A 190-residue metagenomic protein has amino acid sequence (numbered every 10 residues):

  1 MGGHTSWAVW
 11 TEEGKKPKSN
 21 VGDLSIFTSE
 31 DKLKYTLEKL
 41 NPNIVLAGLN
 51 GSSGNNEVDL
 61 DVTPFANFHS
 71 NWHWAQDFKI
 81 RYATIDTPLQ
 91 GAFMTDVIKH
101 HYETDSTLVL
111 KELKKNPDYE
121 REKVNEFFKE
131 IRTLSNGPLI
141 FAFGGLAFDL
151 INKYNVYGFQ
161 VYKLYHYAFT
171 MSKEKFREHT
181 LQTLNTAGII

Functional and structural regions predicted by a protein language model:
M1-L139, F148: A polyanion-binding, active-site-adjacent surface
K99-H100, G145-D149, Y167-T170: Short Gly/Pro-enriched loop/turn and capping motifs at secondary-structure junctions
V109-L113, N155-V156, Q160-Y162: Short, low-complexity, polybasic intrinsically disordered segments
N152: Catalytic phosphate/metal-binding cores of nucleic-acid and nucleotide-processing enzymes, i.e., regions that mediate
Y157-I189: Short, flexible loop segments at boundaries between secondary-structure elements
